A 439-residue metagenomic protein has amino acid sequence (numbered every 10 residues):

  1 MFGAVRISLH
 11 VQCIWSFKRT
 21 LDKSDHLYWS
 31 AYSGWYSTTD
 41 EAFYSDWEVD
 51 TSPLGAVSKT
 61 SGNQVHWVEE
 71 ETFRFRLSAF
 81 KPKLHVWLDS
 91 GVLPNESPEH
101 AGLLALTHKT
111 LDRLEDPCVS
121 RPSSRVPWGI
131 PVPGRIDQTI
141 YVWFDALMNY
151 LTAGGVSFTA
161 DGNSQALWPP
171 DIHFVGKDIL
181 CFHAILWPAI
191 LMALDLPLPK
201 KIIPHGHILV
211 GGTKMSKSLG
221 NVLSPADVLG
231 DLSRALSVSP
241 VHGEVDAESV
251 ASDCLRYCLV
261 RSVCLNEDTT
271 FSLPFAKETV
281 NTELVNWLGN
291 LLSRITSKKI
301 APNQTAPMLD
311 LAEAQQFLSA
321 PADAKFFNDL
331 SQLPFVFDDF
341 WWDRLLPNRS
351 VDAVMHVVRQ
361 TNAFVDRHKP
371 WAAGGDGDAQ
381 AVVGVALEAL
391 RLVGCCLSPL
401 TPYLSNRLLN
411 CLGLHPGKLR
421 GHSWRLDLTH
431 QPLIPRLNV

Functional and structural regions predicted by a protein language model:
M1-L114, V156, A160, L292-F337 (+2 more regions): Conserved, charged catalytic cores of large soluble enzymes
S8-Q12, R135-I140, G176-I179, D246-V250 (+6 more regions): Secondary-structure capping and boundary motifs in well-ordered enzyme cores
V11, Y32, V57-P302, V354: Structured secondary-structure scaffolds
Q12-R19, A146-N149, W287-S297, Q360 (+1 more regions): Alpha-helical scaffold segments in carbohydrate-active enzymes
S30-W35, A56, D339, L345 (+1 more regions): Basic, alpha-helical terminal appendages of large translation-related enzymes
A42-D46, I208-M215, N281-V285, A312-N328 (+1 more regions): Short, mixed-charge aromatic SLiMs
P94-E96, V336-V351: Short helix-to-loop capping/linker segments positioned immediately adjacent to catalytic or ligand/cofactor-binding
D268-L273, S331-F340: Short, charged/polar, low-complexity loop and linker segments that flank or interrupt alpha-helical bundles
